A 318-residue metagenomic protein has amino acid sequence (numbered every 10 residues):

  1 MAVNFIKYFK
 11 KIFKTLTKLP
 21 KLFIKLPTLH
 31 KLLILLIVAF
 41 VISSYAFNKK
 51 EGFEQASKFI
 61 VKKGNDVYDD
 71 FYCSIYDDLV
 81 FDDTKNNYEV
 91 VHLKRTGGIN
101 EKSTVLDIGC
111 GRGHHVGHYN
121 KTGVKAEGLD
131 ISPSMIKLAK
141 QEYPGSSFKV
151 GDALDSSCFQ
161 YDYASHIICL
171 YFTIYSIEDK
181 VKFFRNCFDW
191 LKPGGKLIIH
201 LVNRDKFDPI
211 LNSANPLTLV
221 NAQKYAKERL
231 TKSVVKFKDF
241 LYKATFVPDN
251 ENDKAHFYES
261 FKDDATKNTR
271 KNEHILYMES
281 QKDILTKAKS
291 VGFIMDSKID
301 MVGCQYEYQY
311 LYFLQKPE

Functional and structural regions predicted by a protein language model:
K31-N100, H114: Conserved class I S-adenosyl-L-methionine
K102-G111: Conserved class I S-adenosyl-L-methionine
R112-S156: Class I SAM-dependent methyltransferase SAM/SAH-binding core
C158-I167: A short acidic, Gly/Pro-enriched loop at the edge of an enzyme's catalytic core that lines a small-molecule cofactor
V181-P193: A short glycine-rich, Lys/Arg-flanked "PGG" loop and its adjoining helix->strand segment in the class I
G194-L201: Conserved beta-strand signature within the Rossmann-like core of class I S-adenosyl-L-methionine
L201-D283: SAM-dependent methyltransferase
I275-E318: C-terminal lobe and adjacent flexible extensions of AdoMet/dcAdoMet transferase-like proteins
